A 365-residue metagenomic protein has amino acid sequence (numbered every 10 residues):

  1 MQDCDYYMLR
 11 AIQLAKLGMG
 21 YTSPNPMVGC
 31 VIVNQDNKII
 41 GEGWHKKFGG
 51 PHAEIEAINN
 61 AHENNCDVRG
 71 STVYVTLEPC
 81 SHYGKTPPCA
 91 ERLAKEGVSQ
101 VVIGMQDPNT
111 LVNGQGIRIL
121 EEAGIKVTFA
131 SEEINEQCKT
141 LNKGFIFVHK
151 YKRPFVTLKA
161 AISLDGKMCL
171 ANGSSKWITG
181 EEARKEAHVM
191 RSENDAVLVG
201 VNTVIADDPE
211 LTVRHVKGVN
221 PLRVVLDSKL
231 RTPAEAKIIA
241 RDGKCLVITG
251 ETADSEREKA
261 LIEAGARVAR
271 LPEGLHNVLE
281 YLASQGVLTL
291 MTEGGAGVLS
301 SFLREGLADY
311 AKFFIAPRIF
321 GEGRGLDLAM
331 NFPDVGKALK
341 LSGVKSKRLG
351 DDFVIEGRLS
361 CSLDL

Functional and structural regions predicted by a protein language model:
M1-N25, G41-E42, K85, F155-L365: Enzymes that bind and transform nitrogen-containing heteroaromatic metabolites
R10, N60, R92, T140-L141 (+1 more regions): Generic alpha-helical secondary-structure signal
Y21-P24, G49, I117, A130-A161: Proteins enriched for Cys/Gly/acidic motifs involved in redox and nucleic-acid/cofactor modification
G29: Helix-turn-helix
I32-Q137, L222, E251-A253, R267 (+1 more regions): Zn2+-dependent cytidine deaminase-like catalytic core
N34-Q35, K150-Y151, L359-S360: Active-site beta-strand termini and strand-to-loop segments that position acidic
N109, N113, S131, H149-R153 (+1 more regions): Short capping loops/turns at secondary-structure boundaries
